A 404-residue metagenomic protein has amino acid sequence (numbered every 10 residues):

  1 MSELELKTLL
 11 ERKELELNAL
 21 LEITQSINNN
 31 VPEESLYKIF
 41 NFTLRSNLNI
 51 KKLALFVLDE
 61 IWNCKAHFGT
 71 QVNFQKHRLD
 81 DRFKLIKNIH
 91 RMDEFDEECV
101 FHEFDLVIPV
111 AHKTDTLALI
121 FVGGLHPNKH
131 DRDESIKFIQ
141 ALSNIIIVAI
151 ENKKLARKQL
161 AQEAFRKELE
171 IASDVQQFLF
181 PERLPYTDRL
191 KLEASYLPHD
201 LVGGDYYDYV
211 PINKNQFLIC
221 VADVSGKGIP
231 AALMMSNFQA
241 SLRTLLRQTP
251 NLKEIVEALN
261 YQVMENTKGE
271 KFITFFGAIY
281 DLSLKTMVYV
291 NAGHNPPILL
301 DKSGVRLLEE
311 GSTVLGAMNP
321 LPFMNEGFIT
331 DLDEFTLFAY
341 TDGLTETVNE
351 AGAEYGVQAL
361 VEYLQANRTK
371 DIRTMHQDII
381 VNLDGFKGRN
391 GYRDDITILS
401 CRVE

Functional and structural regions predicted by a protein language model:
M1-N29: Signal-transmission linkers at sensory-effector interfaces
S2-L9, L117-L142, K227, E346-G356 (+1 more regions): Regulatory loop-to-helix N-cap segments in sensory/regulatory domains that couple ligand/signal detection
L21, Q25-H67, P185-Y186, G269: Helix-loop-beta substructure at the N-terminus of cytosolic sensory domains that couple signal/ligand detection
D96-E98, H102-H112, A118: A short, aliphatic-rich beta-strand micro-motif
V110-F121, S135, K214-F217, E334-T336 (+1 more regions): Short hydrophobic/glycine-rich mini-motifs in sensory/regulatory modules that couple input to downstream signaling
H130-E151, N237, L332-D333: Amphipathic alpha-helical "output/dimerization" segments
A156, L160-F338, G388-E404: … and, occasionally, acidic/histidine-rich disordered N-termini of signaling adaptors
P230-Q248, E334-N390: Active-site-proximal, acidic helix/loop segment immediately C-terminal to a metal-coordinating Asp/Glu
